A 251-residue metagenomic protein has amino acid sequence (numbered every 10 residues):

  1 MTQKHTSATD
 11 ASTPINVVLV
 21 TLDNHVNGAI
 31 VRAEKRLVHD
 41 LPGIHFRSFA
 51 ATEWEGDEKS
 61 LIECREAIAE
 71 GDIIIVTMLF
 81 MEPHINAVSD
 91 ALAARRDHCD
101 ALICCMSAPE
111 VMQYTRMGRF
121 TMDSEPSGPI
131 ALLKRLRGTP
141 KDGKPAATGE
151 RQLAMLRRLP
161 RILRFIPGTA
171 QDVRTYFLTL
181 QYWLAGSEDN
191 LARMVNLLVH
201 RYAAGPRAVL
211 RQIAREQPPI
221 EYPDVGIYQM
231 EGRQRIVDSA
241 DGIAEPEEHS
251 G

Functional and structural regions predicted by a protein language model:
M1-G251: An N-terminal assembly and electron-transfer interface module characteristic of large anaerobic redox and radical
